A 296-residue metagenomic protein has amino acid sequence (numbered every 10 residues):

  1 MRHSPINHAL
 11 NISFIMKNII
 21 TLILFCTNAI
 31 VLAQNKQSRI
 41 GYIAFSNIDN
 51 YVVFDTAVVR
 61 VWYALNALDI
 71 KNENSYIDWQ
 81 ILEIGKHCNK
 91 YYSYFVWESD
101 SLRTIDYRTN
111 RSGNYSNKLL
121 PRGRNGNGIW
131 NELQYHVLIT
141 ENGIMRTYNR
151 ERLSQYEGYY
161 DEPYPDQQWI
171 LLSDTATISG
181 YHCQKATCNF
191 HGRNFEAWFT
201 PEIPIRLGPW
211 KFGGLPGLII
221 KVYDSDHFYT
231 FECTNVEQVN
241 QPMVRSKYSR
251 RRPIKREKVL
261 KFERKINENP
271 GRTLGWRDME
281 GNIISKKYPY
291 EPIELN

Functional and structural regions predicted by a protein language model:
M1-I43: Bacterial Sec-dependent N-terminal signal peptides
N35-N296: Extended soluble regions of mature proteins
